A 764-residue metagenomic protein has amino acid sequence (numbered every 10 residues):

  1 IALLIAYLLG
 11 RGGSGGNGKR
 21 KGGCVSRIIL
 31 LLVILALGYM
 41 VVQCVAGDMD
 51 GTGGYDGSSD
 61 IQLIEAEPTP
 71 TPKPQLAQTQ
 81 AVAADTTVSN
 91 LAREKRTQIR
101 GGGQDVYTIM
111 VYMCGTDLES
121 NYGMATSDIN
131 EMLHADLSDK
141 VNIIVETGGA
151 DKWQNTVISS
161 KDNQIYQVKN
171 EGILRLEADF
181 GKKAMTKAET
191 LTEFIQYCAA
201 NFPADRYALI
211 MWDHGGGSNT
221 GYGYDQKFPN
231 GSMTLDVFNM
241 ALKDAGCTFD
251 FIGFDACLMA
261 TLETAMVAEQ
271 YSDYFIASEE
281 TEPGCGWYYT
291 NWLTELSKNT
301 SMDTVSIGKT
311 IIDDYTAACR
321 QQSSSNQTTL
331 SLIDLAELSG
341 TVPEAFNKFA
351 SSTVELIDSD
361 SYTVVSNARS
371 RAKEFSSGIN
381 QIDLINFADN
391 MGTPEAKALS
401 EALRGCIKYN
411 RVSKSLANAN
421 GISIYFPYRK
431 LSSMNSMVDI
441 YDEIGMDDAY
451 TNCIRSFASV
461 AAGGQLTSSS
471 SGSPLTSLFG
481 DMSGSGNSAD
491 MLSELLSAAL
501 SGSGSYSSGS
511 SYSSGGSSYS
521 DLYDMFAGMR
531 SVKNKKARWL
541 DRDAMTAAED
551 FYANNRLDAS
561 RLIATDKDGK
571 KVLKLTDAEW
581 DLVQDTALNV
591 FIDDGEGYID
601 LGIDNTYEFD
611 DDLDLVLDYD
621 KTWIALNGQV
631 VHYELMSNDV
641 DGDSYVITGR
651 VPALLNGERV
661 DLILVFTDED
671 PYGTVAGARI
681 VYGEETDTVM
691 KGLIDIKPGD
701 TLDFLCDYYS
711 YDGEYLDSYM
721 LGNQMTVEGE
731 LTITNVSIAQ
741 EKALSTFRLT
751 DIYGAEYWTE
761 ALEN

Functional and structural regions predicted by a protein language model:
I1-T52: Alpha-helical transmembrane anchor segments and their immediate juxtamembrane flanks, especially terminal single-pass
R11, M132, N299-M302: Short loop/turn hinge sites at secondary-structure boundaries
G22, S26-L30, Y122-G123, N155-I158 (+3 more regions): Short, solvent-exposed loop/turn and secondary-structure capping segments
R27, V45-P203: N-terminal extension/subdomain marker
G47-G102, G217-S218, Y222-F254, M259-N764: Terminal, contiguous helix-loop blocks that mediate binding/assembly
T108-M113, N142-T147, Y207-M211, D250-F254 (+2 more regions): Structural recognition of the beta-strand scaffold that forms the well-ordered cores of secreted hydrolase catalytic
G149-K152, D213-G217, C257-L258: Short, internal active-site loops enriched in acidic
C198-T220: Active-site groove signature of glycoside hydrolases
